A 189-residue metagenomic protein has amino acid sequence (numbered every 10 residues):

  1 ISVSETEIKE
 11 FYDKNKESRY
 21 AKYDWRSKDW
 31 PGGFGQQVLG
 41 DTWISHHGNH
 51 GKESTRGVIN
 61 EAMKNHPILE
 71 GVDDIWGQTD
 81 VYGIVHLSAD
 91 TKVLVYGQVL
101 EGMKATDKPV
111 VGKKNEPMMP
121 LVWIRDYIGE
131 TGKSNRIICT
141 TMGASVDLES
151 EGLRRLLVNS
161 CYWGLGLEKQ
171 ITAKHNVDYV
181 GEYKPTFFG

Functional and structural regions predicted by a protein language model:
I1-Y20: Peptidyl-prolyl cis-trans isomerase
V3-T6, M63, L148: Short coil/turn linker and secondary-structure boundary residues
K14, G51, R154: His-enriched metal-coordination microenvironments in redox/metal-binding proteins
N15-R19, V72, G164-E168: Sec/Tat-exported extracytoplasmic proteins
A21-P31: Extracytoplasmic mature domains of secreted/periplasmic and thylakoid-lumen proteins
G32-G132: Catalytic beta-strand/loop cores that center a nucleophilic Ser/Cys/Thr and support acyl-enzyme chemistry
E101-G189: Extracellular ligand-binding/catalytic regions of CAZymes and related secreted enzymes and adhesion modules
